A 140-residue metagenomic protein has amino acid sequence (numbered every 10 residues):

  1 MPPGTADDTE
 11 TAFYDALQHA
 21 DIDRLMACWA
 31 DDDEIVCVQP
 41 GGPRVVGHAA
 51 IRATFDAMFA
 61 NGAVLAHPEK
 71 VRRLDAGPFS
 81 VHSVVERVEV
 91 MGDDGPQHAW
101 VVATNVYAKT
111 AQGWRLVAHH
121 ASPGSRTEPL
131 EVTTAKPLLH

Functional and structural regions predicted by a protein language model:
M1-A27, I35-H140: A beta-strand edge to alpha-helix "cap/lid" segment located at domain peripheries
A30: Helix-to-beta-strand junctions that scaffold the AdoMet/dcAdoMet cofactor pocket in Class I SAM-dependent enzymes
